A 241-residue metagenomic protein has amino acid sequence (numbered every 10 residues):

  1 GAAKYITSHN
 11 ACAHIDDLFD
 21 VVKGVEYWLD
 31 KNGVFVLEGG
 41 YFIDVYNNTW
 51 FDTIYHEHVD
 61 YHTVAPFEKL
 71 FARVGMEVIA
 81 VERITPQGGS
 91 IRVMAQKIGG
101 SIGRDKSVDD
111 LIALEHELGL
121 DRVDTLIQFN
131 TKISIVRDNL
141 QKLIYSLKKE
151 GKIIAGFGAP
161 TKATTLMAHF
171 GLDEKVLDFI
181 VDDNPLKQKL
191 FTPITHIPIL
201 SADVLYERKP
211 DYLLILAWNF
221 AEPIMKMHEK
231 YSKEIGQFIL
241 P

Functional and structural regions predicted by a protein language model:
K4-T7: A conserved beta-strand element that flanks and buttresses the S-adenosyl-L-methionine
A11: Hydrophobic adenine-recognition pocket in adenosine-nucleotide-binding enzymes
F19-V36, E229-Y231: A short glycine-rich, Lys/Arg-flanked "PGG" loop and its adjoining helix->strand segment in the class I
N32-G40, G236-P241: Conserved beta-strand signature within the Rossmann-like core of class I S-adenosyl-L-methionine
L37-D60, V64-P66: Short, glycine-/aromatic-enriched active-site segment of Class I SAM-dependent methyltransferases
M76-Q87: Conserved S-adenosyl-L-methionine
G88-K132: Flexible, glycine-/basic-rich loop-and-beta segments that form/coincide with the SAM-dependent methyltransferase
L143-P223, E234: A solvent-exposed beta-alpha-beta segment
